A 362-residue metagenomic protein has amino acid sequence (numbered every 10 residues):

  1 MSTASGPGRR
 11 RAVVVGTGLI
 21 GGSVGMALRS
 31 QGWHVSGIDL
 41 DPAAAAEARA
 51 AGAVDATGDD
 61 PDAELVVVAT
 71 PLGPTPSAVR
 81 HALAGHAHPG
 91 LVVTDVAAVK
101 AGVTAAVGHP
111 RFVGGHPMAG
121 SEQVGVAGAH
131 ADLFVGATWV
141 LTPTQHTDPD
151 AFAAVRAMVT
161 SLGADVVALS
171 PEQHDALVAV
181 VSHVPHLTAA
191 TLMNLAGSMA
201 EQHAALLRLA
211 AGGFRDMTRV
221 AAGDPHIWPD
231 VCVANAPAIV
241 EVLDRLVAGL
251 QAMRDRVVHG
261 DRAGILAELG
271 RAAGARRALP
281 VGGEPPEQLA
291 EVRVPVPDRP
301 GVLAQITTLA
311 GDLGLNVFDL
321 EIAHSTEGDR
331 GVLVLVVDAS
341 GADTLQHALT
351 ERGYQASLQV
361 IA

Functional and structural regions predicted by a protein language model:
M1-G58, L65: NAD(P)+-binding Rossmann beta1-loop-alpha1 motif at the extreme N-terminus of oxidoreductases
L40-D41, A97, A323: Residues in the short beta-alpha loop(s) of Rossmann-like NAD(P)-binding domains
V66-V67, T94: N-terminal Rossmann-like NAD(P) cofactor-binding module of classical short-chain dehydrogenase/reductase
A69-P71, A97, H116, P143: Glycine-rich, N-terminal phosphate-binding loop of Rossmann-like dinucleotide-binding domains
A78-G128: Rossmann-like NAD(P)(H) cofactor-binding subdomain of soluble oxidoreductases
L133-V220: Internal alpha-helical scaffold of NAD(P)-dependent oxidoreductase catalytic cores
Q202-A272: Interdomain hinge/lid region at the active-site interface of Rossmann-like NAD(P)-dependent oxidoreductases
A275-A362: A conserved regulatory-domain signal marking ACT and ACT-like small-molecule sensing domains and adjacent regulatory
